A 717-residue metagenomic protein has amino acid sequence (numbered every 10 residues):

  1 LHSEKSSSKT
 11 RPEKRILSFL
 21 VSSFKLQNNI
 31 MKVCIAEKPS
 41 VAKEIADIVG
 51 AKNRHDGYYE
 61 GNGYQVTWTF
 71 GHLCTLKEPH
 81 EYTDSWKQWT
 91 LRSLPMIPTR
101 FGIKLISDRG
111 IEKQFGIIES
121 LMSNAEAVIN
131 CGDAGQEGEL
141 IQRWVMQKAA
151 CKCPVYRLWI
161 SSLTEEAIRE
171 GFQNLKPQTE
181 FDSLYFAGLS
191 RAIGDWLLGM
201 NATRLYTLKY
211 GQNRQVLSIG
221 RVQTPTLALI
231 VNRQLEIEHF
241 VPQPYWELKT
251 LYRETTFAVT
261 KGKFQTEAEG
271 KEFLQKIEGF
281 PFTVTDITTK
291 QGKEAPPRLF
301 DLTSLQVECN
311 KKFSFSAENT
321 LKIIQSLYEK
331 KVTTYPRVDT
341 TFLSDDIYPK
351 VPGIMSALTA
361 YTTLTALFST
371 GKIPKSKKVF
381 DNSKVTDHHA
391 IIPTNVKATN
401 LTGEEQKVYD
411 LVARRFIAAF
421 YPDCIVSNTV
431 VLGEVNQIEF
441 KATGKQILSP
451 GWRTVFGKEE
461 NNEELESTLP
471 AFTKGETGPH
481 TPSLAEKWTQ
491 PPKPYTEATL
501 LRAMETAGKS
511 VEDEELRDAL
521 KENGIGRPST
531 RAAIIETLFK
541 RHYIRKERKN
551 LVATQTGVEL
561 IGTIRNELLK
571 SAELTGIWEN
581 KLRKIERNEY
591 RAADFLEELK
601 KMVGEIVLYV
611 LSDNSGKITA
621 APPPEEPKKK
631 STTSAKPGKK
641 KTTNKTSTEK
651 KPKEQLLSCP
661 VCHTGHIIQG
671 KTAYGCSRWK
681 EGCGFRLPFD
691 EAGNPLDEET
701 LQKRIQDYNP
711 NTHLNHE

Functional and structural regions predicted by a protein language model:
L1-P12, S18-N28: Short, basic, low-complexity termini and linkers enriched in Ser/Thr/Gly/Pro that act as targeting/leader peptides
Q27-A192, W196, M200, P491: Intrinsically disordered, low-complexity regulatory segments
M31, G132-A134, N213-V216, T289-R298 (+4 more regions): Conserved short loop/turn motifs at secondary-structure junctions
K32-V33, I111, K148, T203 (+5 more regions): Basic, low-complexity terminal or inter-domain segments flanking catalytic cores
P39-A46, G63-V66, F70, D108-M122 (+20 more regions): Amphipathic alpha-helical transducer elements in NTP-driven molecular machines
G110, S123, E165-Y252, T289-K293: C-terminal or mid-to-C-terminal helical accessory/interaction module adjacent to the motor/catalytic core
T266-F300, Q306: Metal- or metallocofactor-binding catalytic centers and their adjacent structured scaffolds across diverse enzyme
